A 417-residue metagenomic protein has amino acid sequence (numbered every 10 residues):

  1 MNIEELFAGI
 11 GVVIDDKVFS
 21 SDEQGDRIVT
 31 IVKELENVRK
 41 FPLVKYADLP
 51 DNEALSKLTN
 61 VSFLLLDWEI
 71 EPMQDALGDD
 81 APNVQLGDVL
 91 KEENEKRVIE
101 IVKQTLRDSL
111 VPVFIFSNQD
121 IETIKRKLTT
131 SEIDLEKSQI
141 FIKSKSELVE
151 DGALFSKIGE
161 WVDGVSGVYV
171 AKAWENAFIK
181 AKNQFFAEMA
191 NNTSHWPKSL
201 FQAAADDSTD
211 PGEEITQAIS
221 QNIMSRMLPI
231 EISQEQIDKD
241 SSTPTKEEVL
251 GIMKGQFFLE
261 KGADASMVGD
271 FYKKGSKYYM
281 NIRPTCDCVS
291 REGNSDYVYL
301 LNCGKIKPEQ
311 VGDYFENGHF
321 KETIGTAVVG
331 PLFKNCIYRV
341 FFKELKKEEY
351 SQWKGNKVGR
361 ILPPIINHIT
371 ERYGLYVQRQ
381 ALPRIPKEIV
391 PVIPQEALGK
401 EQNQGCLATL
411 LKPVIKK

Functional and structural regions predicted by a protein language model:
M1-T59: Extended, compositionally biased accessory segments flanking or bridging domains
K17-D26, L49-N52, L66-L77, V84-K91 (+2 more regions): Short acidic, S/G/P-rich loop/turn micro-motifs used as interaction or catalytic elements
V29, V311-K417: C-terminal terminal-subdomain/extension
I31-E34, R97-I101, K127, K157 (+4 more regions): Charge-rich, solvent-exposed alpha-helical interaction surfaces
S62-L66, L86-E150, L154: A short, hydrophobic beta-strand element within the central beta-sheet of small alpha/beta folds
S146-Y272: Charge-rich interaction segments
A218-K357: Flexible loop/N-cap segments at domain edges
